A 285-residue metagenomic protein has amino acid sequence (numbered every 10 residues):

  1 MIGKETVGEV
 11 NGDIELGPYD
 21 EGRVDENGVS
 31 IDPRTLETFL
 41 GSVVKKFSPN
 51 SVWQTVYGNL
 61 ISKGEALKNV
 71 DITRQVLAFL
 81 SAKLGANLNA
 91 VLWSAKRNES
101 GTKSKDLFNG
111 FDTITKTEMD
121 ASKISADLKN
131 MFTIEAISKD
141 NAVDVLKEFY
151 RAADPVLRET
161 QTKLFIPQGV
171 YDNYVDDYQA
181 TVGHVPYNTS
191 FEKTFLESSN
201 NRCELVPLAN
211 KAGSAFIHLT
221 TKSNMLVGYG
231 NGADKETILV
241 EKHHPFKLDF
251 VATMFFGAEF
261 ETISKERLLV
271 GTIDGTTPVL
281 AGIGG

Functional and structural regions predicted by a protein language model:
M1-G58: Assembly/oligomerization interface modules of large self-assembling protein complexes
M1-K4, V10, F108-D140, Y171-G285: Sequence/fold signature of self-assembling virion shell proteins
K46-W53, Y57, I166-V170, T220-T221 (+1 more regions): Helix N-cap / beta->alpha transition motif
T55, N89, N173-V175: Short helix/loop capping segments that flank catalytic or ligand/cofactor-binding pockets
G58-V145: Alpha-helical scaffold segments that mediate packing/assembly in large oligomeric complexes
L146-K147, R151, P155, T162-L164: Amphipathic interfacial helices
T160-G169, N173-V175: Long, repeat-rich segments with strong aromatic
